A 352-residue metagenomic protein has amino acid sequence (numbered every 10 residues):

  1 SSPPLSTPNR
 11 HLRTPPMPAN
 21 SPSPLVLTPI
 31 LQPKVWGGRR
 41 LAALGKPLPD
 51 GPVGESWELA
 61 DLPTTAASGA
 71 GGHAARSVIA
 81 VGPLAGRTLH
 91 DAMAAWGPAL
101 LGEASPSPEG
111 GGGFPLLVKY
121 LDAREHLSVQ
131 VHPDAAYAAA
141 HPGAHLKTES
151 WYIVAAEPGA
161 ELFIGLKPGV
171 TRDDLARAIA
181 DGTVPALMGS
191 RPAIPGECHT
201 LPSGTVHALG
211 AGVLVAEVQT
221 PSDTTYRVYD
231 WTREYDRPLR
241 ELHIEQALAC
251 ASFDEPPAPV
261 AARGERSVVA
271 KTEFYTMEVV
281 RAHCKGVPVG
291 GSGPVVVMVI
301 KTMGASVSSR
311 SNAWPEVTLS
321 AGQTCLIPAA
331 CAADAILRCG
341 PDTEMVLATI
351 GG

Functional and structural regions predicted by a protein language model:
S1-M17: Low-complexity proline/serine/threonine-rich segments in eukaryotic and viral proteins
R13-V170, S222, D230-D254, M277 (+1 more regions): Transition-metal
L121-H126, D134-A135, H145, A156-G159 (+3 more regions): Ligand-binding loop in jelly-roll beta-barrel domains
A123-E125, T148-E149, I153-T171, L175 (+2 more regions): Glycine- and acidic-residue-biased ligand/ion/polar-headgroup-sensing regions
A178-T224: Loop-centered beta-sheet repeat module
M188-H199, N312-A330: Short acidic-glycine-tyrosine-enriched beta hairpin
T225-P294: C-terminal amphipathic alpha-helical segment
K271-F274, P288-G293, M298-K301, V317-A321 (+2 more regions): A structural signal for short secondary-structure junctions
